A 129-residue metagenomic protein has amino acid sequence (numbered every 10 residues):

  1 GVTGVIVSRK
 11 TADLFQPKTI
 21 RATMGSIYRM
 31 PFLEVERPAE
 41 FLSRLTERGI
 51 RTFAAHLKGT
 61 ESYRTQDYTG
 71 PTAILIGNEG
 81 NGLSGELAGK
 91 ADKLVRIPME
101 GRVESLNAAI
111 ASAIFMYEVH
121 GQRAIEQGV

Functional and structural regions predicted by a protein language model:
G1-V129: Post-transcriptional modification and biogenesis factors for structured RNAs of the translation apparatus
